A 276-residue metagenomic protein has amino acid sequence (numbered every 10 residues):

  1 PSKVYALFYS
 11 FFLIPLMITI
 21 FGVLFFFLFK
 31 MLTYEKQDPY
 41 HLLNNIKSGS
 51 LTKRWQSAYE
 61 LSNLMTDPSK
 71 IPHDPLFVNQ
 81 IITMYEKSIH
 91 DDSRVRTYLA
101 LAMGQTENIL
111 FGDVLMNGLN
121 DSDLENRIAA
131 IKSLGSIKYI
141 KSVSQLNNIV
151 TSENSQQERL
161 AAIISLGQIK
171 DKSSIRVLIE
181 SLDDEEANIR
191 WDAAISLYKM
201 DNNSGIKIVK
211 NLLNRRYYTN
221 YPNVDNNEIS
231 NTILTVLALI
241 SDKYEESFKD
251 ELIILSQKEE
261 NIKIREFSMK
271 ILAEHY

Functional and structural regions predicted by a protein language model:
P1-Y9: Short, Lys/Arg-rich N-terminal segment immediately upstream of the first membrane anchor
S2, F26-G49: Ser/Thr/Pro/Gly-rich low-complexity linker/stalk segments immediately outside membranes or between
Y9-K30: Hydrophobic membrane-insertion alpha-helices, especially the h-region of bacterial N-terminal signal peptides
F26-T33, K53-K70, S93-N108, N117 (+7 more regions): Structural detector for internal amphipathic alpha-helices that build alpha-solenoid repeat scaffolds
T33-N44, D67-K87, N108-N120, Y139-S152 (+3 more regions): Amphipathic alpha-helical scaffolding segments comprising HEAT/armadillo-like alpha-solenoid repeats
G49-S50, I89-D92, S122-D123, N154-S155 (+4 more regions): Short inter-helical turns and helix N-cap capping residues of alpha-solenoid HEAT/ARM repeat scaffolds
S50-R54, I82-Y85: Long, ordered, helix-rich scaffold segments
L124, S155-Q156, I163, A187 (+1 more regions): C-terminal luminal/periplasmic domains and tails of membrane-associated envelope-modifying transferases
